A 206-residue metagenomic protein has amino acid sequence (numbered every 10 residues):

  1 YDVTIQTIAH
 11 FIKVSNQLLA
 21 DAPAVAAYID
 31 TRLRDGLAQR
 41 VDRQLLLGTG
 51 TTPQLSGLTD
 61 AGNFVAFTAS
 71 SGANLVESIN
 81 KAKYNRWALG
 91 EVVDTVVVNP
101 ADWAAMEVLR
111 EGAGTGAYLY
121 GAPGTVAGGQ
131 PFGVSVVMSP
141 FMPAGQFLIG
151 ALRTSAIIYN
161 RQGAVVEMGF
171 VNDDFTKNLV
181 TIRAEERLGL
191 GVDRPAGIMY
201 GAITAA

Functional and structural regions predicted by a protein language model:
Y1-A206: Structured, hydrophobic secondary-structure cores that serve as assembly/anchoring elements
